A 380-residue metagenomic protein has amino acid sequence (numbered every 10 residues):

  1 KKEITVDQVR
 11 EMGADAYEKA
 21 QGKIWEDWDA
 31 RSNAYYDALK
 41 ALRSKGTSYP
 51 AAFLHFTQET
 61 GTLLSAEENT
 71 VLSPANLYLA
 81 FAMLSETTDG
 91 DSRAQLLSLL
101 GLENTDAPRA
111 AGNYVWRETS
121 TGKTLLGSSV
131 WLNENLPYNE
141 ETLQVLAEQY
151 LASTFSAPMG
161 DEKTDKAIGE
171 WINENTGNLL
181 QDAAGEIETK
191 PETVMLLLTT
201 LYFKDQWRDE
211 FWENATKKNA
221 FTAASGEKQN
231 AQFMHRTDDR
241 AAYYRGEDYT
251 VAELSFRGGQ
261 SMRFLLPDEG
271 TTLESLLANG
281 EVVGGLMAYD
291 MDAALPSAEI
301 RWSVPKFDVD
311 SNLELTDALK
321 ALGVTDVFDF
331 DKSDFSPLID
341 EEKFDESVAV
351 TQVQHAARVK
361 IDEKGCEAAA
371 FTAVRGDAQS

Functional and structural regions predicted by a protein language model:
K2-K23, A38, E67-E68, P108-G270 (+1 more regions): Non-catalytic, conformational "gating/processing" segments within enzyme and secreted inhibitor domains
D15-Q58: N-terminal export signals and maturation junctions of secreted/periplasmic proteins
R43-T47, E59-G127, W131-E134: Post-signal peptide N-terminal segment of secreted/secretory-pathway proteins
P50, L54, V71-P74, G90 (+2 more regions): Conserved structured core elements
T62-E68, R245-E247, V283-A288: Short amphipathic beta-strand starts and helix->beta connectors
L96-L100, F211-K218, L273-G284: Short Gly/aromatic-enriched secondary-structure transition segments
L97, I172, L277, L286-D290 (+1 more regions): Hydrophobic alpha-helix position signal
P267-P296: Internal alpha/beta scaffold segment
